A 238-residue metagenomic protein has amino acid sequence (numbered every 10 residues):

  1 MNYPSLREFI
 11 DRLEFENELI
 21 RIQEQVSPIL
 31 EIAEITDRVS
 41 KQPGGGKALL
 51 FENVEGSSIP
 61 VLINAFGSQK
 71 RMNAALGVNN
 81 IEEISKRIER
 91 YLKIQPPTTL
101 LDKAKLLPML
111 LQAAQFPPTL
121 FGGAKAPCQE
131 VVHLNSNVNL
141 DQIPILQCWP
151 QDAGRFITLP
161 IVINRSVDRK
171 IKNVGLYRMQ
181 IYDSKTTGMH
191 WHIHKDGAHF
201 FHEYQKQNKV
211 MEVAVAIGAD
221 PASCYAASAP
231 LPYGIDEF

Functional and structural regions predicted by a protein language model:
M1-F238: Extended, highly charged
